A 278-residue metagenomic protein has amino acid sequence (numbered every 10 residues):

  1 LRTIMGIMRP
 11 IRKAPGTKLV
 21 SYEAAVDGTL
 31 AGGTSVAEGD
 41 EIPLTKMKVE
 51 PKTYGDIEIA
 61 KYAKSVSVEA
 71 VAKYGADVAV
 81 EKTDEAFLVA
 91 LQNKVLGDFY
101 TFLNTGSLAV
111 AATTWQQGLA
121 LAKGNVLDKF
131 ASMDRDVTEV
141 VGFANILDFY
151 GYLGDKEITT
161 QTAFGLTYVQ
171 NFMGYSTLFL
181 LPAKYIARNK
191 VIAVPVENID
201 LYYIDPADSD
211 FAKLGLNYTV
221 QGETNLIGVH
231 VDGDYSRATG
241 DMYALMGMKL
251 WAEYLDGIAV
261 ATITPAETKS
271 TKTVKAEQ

Functional and structural regions predicted by a protein language model:
L1-K61: Assembly/oligomerization interface modules of large self-assembling protein complexes
I4-P10, L44-T53, N125-A131, G165-Y168 (+3 more regions): Intrinsically disordered, low-complexity boundary segments flanking structured domains
D27-T45, V71-D77, E223-T239: Short charge-dense sequence patches
M47-A111, A238-M248: Long, contiguous amphipathic alpha-helices that act as assembly "spine/axial" helices in icosahedral shell and virion
V71-A79, T114-N125, G215: Alpha-helix capping and helix-coil boundary motifs
T105-A183: Extended, solvent-exposed, turn-rich assembly/linker loops in the middle of proteins
T160-Q278: Sequence/fold signature of self-assembling virion shell proteins
